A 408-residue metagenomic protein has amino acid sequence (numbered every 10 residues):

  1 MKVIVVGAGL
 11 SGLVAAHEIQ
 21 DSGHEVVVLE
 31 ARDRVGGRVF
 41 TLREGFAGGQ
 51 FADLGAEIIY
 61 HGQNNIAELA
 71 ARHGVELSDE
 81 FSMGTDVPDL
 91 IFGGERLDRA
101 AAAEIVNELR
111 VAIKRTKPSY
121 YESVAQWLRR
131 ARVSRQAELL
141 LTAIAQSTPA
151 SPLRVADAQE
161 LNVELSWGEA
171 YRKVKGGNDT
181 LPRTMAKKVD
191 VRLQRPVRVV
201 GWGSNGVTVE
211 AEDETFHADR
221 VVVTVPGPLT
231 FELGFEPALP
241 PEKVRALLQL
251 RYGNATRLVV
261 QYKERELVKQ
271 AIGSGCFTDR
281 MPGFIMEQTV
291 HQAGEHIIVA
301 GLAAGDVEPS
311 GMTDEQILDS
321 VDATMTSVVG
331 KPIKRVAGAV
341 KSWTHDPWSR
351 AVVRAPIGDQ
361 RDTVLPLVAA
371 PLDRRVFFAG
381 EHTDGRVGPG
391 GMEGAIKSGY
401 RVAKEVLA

Functional and structural regions predicted by a protein language model:
M1-A408: FAD-dinucleotide binding site
